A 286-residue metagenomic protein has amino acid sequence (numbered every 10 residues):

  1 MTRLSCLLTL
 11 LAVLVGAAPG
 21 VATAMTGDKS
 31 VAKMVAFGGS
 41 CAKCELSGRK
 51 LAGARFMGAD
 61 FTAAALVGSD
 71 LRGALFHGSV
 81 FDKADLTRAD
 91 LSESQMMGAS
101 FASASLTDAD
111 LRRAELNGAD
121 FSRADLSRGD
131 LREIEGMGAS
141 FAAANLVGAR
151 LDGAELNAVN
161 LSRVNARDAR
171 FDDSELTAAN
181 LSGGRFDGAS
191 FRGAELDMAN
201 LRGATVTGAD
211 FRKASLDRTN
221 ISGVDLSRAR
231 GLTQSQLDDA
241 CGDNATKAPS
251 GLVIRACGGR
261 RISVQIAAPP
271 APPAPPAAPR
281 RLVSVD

Functional and structural regions predicted by a protein language model:
M1-S5: Positively charged n-region of N-terminal signal peptides that target proteins for export
L7-A18: Bacterial N-terminal signal peptides
L8, V285-D286: Intrinsically disordered, low-complexity segments enriched in polar/charged small residues
T23-V285: Tandem repeat scaffolds
